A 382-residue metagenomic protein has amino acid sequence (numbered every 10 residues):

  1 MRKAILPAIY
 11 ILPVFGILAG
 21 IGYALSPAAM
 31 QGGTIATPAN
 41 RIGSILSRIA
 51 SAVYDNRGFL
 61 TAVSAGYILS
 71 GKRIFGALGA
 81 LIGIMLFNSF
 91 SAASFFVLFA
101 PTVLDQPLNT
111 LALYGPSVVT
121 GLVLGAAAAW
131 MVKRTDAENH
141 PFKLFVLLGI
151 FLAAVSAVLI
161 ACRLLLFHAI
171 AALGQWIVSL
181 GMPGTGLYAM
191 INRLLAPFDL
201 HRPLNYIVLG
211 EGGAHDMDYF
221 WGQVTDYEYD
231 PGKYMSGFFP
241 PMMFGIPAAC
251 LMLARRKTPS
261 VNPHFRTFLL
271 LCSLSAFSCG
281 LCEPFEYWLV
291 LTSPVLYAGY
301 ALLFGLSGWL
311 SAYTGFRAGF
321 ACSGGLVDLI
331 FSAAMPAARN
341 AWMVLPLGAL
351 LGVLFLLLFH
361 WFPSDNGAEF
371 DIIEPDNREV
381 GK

Functional and structural regions predicted by a protein language model:
M1-I5, I42-I45, I49, P107 (+11 more regions): Hydrophobic alpha-helical segments of integral membrane proteins, encompassing both true transmembrane helices
R2-T135, L291-Y300, S307-T314: Early transmembrane hairpin of solute transport permeases
I9, A77-L78, V118-V119, F145-V146 (+6 more regions): Hydrophobic alpha-helical transmembrane segments
T34-A36, F95-L104, I170-L180, R317-P336: Membrane-interfacial helical/loop segments at transmembrane boundaries in membrane proteins
P38-I42, G115, F142-V146, W176-M190 (+5 more regions): Membrane-interfacial loop-to-helix junctions in multi-pass transporters
R57-R73, L122-R134, K233-P263, G348-A368: Transmembrane alpha-helical segments in integral membrane proteins
A153-T258, L269, S273: Generic multipass alpha-helical transmembrane bundles of integral membrane proteins
W221-G222, C250, L271-C272, C282-V380: Transmembrane alpha-helical segments and their short flanking loops that form helix-hairpins/helix-helix interfaces
